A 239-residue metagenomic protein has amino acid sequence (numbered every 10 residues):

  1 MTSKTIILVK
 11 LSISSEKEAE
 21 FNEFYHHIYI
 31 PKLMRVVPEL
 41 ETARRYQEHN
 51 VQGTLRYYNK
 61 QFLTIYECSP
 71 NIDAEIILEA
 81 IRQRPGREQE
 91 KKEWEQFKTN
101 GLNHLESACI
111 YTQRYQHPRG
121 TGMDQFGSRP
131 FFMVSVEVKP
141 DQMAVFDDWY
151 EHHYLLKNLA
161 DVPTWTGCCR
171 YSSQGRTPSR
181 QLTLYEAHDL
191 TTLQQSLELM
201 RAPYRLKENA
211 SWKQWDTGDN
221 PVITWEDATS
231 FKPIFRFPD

Functional and structural regions predicted by a protein language model:
M1-D239: Macromolecular interaction modules
